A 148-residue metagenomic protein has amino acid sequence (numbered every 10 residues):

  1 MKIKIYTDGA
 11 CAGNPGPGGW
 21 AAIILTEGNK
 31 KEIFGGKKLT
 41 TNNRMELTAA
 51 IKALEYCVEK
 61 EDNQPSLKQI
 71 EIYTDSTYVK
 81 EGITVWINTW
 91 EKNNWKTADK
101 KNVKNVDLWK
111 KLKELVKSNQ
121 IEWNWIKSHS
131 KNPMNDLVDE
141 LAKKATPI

Functional and structural regions predicted by a protein language model:
M1-R44, E55-Y56, E140-I148: RNase H-like nuclease fold core
A10-N14, I51-L137, L141, T146: RNase H catalytic domain
E46, A50: Short, conserved alpha-helix that lines the donor NDP-sugar binding/gating region of sugar-transfer enzymes
